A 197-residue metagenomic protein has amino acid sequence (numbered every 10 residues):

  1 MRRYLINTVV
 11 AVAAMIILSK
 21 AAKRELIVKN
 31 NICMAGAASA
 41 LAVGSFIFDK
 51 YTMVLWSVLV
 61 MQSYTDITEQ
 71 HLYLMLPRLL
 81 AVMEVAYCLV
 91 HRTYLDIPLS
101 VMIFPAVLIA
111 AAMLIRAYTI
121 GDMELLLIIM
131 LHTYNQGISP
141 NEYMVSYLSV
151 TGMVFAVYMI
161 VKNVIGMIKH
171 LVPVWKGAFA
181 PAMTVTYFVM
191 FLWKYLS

Functional and structural regions predicted by a protein language model:
M1-S197: A membrane-topology feature that recognizes alpha-helical transmembrane segments and their immediate juxtamembrane
